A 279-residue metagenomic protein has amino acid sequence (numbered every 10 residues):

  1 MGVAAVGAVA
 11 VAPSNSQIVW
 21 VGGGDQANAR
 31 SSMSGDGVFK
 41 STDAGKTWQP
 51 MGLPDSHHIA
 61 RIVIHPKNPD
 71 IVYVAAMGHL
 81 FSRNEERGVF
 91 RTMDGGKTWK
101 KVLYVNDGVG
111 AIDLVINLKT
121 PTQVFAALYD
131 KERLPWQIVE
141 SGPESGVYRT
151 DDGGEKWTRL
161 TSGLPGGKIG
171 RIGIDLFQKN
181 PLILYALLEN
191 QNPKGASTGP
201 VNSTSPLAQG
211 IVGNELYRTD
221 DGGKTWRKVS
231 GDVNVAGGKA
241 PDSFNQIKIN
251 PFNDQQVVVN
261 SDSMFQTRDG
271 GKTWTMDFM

Functional and structural regions predicted by a protein language model:
M1-M279: Beta-propeller blade termini and top-face loops
